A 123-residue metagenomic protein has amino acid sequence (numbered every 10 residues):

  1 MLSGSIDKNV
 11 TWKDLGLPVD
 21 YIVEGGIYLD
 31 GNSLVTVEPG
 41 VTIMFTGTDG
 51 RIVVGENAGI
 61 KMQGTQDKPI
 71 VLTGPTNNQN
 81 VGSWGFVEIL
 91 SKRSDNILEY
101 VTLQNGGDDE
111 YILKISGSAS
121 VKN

Functional and structural regions predicted by a protein language model:
M1-N123: Beta-strand/loop edge motif enriched in small/polar residues
